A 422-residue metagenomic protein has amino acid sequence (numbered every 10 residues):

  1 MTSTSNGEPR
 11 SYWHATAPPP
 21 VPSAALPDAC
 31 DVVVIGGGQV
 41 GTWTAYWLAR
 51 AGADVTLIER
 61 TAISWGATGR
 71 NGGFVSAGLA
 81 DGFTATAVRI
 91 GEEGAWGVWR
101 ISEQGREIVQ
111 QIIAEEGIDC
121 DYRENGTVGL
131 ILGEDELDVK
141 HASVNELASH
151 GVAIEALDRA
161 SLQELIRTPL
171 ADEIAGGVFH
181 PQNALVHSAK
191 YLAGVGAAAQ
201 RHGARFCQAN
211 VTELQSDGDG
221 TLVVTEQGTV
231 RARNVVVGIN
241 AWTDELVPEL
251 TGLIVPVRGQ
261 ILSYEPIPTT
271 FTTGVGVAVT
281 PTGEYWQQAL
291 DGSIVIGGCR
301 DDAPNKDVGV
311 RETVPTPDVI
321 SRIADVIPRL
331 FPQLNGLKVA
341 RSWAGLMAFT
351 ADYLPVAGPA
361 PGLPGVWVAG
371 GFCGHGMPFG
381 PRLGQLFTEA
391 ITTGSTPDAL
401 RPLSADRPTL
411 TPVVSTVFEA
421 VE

Functional and structural regions predicted by a protein language model:
M1-V32, E419: Extreme N-terminal leader/targeting segments of oxidoreductases
R50-R70: Glycine-rich FAD pyrophosphate-binding loop
G78-S161: Dinucleotide-binding Rossmann-like beta1-alpha1 core, especially the glycine-rich loop that anchors the ADP
E92, D119-G129, S161-A198, H202 (+2 more regions): Helix-loop-beta segment of a Rossmann-like dinucleotide-binding subdomain
N145-A148, E173-R233: Helical element adjacent to the flavin cofactor pocket in flavoenzyme catalytic cores
L214-V295, G309, A420-E422: Flavin-dependent oxidoreductases
P268-L363: Active-site lid/adjacent beta-loop-alpha segment flanking the redox-cofactor pocket in flavoenzymes
D325-E422: C-terminal catalytic lobe of FAD-dependent flavoproteins
